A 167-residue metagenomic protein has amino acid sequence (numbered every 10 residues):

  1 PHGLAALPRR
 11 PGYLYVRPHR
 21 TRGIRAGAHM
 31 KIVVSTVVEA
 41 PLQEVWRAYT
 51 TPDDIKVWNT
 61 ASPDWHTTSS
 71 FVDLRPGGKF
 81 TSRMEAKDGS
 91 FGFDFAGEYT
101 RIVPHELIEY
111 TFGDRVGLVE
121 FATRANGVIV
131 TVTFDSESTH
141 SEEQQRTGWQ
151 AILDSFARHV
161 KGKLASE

Functional and structural regions predicted by a protein language model:
P1-R10: Extreme N-terminal basic, low-complexity initiation segments that serve as generic localization/processing leaders
P11-V16, R20, I24-W65: Hydrophobic ligand-binding cavity/cleft-lining segments
A28, V72-L74, G89-F93, T111-G113 (+1 more regions): A generic structural micro-feature
K31-S35, L42, T67, K79 (+4 more regions): Intrinsic-disorder/low-complexity, polar/charged segments enriched in Ser/Thr/Lys/Arg/Asp/Glu/Gln
V33-V34, A40, D53-G92, E167: Short beta-edge strand/loop motif at the mouth of beta-sheet-based domains
T36, S69-V72, F95-T100, V116-T123: Hydrophobic/aromatic beta-strand elements that line small-molecule binding cavities or substrate pockets in beta-rich
T100, E106-I152, F156-R158: Beta-strand/loop substructures that line and gate deep hydrophobic ligand-binding cavities in soluble
H159-E167: Short, highly charged C-terminal tails/helix-capping segments
